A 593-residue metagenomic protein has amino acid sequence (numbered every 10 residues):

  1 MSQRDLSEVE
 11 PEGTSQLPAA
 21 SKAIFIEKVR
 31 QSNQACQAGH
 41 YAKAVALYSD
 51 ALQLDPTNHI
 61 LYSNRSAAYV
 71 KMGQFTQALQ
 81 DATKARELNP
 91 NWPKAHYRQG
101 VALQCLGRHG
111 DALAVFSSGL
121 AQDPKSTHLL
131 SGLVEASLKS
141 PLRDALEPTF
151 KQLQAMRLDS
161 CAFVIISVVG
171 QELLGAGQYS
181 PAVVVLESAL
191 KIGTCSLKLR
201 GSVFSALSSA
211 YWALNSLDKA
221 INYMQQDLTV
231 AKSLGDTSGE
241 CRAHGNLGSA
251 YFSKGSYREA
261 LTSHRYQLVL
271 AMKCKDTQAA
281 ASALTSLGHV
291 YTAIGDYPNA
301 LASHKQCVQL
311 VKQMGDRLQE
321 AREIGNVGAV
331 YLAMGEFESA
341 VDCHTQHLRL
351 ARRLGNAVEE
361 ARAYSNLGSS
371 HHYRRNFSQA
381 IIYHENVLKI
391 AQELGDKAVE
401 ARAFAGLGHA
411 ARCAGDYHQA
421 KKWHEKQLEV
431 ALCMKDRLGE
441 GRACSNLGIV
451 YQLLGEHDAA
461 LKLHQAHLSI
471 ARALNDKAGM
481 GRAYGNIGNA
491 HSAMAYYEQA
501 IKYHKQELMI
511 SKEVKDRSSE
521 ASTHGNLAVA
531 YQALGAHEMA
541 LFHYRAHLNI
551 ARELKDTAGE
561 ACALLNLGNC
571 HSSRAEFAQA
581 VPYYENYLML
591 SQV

Functional and structural regions predicted by a protein language model:
M1-K305, Q309-T345, R349-E385, K389-E425 (+3 more regions): Alpha-helical tetratricopeptide repeat
